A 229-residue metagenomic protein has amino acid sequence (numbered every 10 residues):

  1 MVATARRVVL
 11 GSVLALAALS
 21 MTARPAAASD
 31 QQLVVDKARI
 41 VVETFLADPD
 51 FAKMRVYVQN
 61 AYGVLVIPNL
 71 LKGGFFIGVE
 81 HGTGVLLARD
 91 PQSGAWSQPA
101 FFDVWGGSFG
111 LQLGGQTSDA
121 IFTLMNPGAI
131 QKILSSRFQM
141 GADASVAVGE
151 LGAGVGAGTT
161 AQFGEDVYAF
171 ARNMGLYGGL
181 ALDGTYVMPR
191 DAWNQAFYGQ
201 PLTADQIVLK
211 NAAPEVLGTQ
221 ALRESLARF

Functional and structural regions predicted by a protein language model:
M1-A5: N-terminal secretory signal peptides that target proteins for export/translocation
R6-L10: N-terminal export leaders
G11-S20: Bacterial N-terminal signal peptides
S20-T22, L65: Compositionally biased, intrinsically disordered/low-complexity regions enriched for serine, proline and threonine
T22-A28: Sec/Tat signal peptide C-region and signal peptidase I cleavage site
A28-F229: Small-residue-enriched, tightly packed secondary-structure blocks
